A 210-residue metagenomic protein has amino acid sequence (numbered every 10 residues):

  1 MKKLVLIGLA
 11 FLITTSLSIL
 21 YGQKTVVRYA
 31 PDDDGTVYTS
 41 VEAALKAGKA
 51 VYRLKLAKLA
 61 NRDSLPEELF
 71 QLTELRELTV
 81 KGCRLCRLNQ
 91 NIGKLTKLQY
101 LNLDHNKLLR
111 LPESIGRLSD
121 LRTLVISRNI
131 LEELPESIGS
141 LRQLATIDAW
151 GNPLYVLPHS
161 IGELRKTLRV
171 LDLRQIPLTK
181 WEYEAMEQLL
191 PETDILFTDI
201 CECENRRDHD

Functional and structural regions predicted by a protein language model:
M1-V27: Bacterial Sec-dependent N-terminal signal peptides
I19-L45, I200-D210: Sec-dependent signal peptide cleavage junction
P31-D34, E42-Q90, L95-Y100: LRR N-terminal entry segment and analogous cap-like coil->beta motifs
E42, L65-E67, L88-N91, L111-S114 (+3 more regions): The feature encodes a structural signal of leucine-rich repeats
G48, F70-E74, G93-K97, G116-L121 (+3 more regions): Leucine-rich repeat
Y52-A57, L78-V80, Q99-L103, L121-I126 (+3 more regions): Conserved hydrophobic beta-strand positions in leucine-rich repeat
Y155-D210: Leucine-rich solenoid repeat scaffolds
